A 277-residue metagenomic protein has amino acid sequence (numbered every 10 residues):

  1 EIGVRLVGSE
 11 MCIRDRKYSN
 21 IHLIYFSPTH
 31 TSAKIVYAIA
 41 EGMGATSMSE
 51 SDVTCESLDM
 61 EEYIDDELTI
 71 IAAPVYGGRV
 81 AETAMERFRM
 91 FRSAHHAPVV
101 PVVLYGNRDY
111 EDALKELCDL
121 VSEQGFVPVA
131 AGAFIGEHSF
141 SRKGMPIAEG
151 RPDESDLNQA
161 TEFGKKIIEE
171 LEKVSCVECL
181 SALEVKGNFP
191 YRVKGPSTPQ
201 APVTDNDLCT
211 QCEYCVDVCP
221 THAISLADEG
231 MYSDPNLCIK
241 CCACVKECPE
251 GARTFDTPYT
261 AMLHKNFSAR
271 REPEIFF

Functional and structural regions predicted by a protein language model:
E1-D15: Single conserved hydrophobic/aromatic residue that forms the stacking wall/gate of nucleotide- or nucleobase-binding
G3, L58-M60: Short hydrophobic/charged patches on amphipathic alpha-helices used for structural packing and interfaces
R5-G8, C212-E213, C241: A short glycine-leucine-enriched loop at secondary-structure breakpoints that most characteristically corresponds
R14-L23, S27-V53, M60-P199, D256-F277: FMN-binding flavodoxin-like domain, especially the glycine-rich phosphate-binding loop
F189-C215: Charge-patterned, long linear interaction tracts outside catalytic cores
T204, T210, Y214-N236, A243-T260: Iron-sulfur cluster-binding cysteine motifs and their immediate structural context in ferredoxin-like electron-transfer
